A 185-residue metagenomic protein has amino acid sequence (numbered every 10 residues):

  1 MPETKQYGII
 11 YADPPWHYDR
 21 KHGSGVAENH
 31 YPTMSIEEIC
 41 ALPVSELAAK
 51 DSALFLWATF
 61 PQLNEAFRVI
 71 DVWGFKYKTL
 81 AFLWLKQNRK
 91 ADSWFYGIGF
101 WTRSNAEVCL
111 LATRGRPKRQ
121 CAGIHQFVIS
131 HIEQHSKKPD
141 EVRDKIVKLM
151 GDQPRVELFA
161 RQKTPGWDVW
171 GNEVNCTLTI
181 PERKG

Functional and structural regions predicted by a protein language model:
M1-G185: Class I S-adenosyl-L-methionine-dependent methyltransferase catalytic core
